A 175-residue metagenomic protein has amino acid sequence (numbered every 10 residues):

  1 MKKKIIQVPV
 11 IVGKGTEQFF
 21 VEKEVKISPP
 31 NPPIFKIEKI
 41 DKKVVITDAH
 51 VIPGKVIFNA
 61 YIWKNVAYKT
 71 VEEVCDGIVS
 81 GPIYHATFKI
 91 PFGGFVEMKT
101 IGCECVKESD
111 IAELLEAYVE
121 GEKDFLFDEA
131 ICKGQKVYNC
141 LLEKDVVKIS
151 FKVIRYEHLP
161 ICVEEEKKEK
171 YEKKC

Functional and structural regions predicted by a protein language model:
M1-C175: Viral structural modules
